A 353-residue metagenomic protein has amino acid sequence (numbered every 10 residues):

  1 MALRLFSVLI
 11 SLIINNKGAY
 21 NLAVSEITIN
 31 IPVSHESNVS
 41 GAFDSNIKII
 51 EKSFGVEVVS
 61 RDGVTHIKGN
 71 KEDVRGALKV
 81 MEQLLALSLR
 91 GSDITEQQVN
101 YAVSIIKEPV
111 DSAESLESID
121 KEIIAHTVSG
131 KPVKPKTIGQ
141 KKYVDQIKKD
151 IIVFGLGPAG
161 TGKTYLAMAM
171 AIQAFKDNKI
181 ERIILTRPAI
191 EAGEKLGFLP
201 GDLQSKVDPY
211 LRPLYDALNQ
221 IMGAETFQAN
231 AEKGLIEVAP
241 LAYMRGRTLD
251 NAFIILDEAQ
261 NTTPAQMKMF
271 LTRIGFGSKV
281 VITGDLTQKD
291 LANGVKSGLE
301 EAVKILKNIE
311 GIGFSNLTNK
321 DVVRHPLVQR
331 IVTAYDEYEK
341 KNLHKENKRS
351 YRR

Functional and structural regions predicted by a protein language model:
L5-N21: Short, Lys/Arg-enriched N-terminal segments with co-localized hydrophobic residues within the first ~10-30 amino acids
L22-S37: Short glycine-/aliphatic-rich beta-strand segments at the starts of folded cytosolic domains
H35-K52: Short amphipathic alpha-helix segments
K52-V59: A short, structured beta-strand/loop element
V59-I119: Interdomain "pre-motor" coupling segment immediately N-terminal to P-loop NTPase/helicase cores
I119-A125, P135: Intrinsically disordered, low-complexity linker/loop segments enriched in Gly/Pro and charged/polar residues
V128-Q140, Q146, D150-L256, Q260-R353: Conserved helicase motor core of SF1/SF2 NTP-dependent helicases
